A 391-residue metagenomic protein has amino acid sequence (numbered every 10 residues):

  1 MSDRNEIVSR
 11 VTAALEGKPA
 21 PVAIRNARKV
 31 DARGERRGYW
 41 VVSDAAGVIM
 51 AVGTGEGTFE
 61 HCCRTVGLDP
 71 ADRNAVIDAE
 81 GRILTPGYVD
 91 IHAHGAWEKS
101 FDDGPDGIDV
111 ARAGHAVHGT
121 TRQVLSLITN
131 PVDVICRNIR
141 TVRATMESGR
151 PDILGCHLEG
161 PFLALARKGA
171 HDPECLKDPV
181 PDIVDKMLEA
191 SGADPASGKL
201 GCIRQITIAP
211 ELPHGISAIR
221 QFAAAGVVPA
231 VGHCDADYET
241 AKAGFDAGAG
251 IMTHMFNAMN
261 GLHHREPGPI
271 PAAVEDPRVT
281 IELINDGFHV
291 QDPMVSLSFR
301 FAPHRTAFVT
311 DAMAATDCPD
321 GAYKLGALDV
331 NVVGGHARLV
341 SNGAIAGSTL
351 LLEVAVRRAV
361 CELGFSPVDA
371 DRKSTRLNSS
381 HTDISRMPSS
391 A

Functional and structural regions predicted by a protein language model:
D3-A23, K29-T85: Histidine-rich, glycine-flanked metal-binding segment
R82-P105: Di-metal (Zn2+ and/or Mg2+/Mn2+) metal-binding site signature of metallo-dependent hydrolases with the MBL/beta-CASP
H92-H94, H233, H254, T375 (+1 more regions): Histidine-centered divalent metal-coordination motifs
H94, D109-T141, P151-A164, G198-E211 (+4 more regions): Divalent metal-dependent hydrolysis catalytic cores, especially in the metallo-beta-lactamase
P131-R137, E211-P213, A230-D235, I284-R300 (+1 more regions): Active-site glycine- and acidic-residue-rich loops that bind and position anionic ligands or nucleotide-like cofactors
L158, L165-G268: Divalent metal-binding pocket/active-site signature
A218, T240-D369: Active-site-adjacent C-terminal substructures of enzyme catalytic domains
L377-A391: Single conserved hydrophobic/aromatic residue that forms the stacking wall/gate of nucleotide- or nucleobase-binding
